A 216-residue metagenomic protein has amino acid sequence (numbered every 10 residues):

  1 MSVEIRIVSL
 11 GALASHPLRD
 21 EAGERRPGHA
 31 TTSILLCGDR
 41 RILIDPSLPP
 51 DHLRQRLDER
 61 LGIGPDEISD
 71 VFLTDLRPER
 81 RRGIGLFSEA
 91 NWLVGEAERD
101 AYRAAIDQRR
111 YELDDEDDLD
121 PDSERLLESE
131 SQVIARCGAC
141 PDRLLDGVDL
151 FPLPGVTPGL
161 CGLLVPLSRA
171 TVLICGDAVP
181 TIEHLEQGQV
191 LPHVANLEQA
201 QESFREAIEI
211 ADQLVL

Functional and structural regions predicted by a protein language model:
M1-D39, E202-S203: Zn-dependent metallo-beta-lactamase
S2-I5, L36-R41, P141-D149, L167-T171: Beta-strand-turn-beta hairpins that frame and shape the catalytic cleft of phosphate-ester-processing enzymes
L10-A12, P46-L48, L76, A97-E98 (+2 more regions): Active-site metal-binding loops of divalent metal-dependent hydrolases
L35, D45, I68, D75 (+5 more regions): Divalent metal-coordination and catalytic microenvironments
I42-I44, F72, V172-I174: Residue-level marker for buried hydrophobic side chains located in beta-strands that build the well-ordered beta-sheet
H52-V94: Active-site metal-binding motif and surrounding structural segment of the metallo-beta-lactamase
V94-P152, P192-D212: Metallo-beta-lactamase
P152, P158-L216: Metallo-beta-lactamase
